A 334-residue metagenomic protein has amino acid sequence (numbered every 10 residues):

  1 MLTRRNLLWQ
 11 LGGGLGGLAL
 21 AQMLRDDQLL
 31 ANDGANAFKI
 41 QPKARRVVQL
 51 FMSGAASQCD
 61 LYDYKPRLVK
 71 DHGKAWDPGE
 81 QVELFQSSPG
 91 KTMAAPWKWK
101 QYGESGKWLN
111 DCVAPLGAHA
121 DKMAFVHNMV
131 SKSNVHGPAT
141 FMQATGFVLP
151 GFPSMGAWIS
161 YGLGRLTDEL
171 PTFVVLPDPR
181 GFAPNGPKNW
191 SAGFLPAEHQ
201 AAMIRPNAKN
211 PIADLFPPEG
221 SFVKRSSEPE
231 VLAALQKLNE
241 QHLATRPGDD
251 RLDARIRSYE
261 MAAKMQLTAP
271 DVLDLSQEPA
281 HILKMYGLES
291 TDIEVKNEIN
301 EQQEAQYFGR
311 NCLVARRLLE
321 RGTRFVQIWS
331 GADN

Functional and structural regions predicted by a protein language model:
M1-N334: Ligand-binding pockets and gating/stacking loops
